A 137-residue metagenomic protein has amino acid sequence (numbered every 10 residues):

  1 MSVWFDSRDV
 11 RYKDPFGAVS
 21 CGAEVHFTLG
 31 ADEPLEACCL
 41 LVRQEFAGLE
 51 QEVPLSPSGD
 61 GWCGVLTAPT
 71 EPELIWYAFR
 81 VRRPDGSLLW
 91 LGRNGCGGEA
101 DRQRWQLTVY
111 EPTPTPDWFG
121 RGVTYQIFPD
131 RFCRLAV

Functional and structural regions predicted by a protein language model:
S2-V137: N-terminal structural segment of carbohydrate-active enzymes
